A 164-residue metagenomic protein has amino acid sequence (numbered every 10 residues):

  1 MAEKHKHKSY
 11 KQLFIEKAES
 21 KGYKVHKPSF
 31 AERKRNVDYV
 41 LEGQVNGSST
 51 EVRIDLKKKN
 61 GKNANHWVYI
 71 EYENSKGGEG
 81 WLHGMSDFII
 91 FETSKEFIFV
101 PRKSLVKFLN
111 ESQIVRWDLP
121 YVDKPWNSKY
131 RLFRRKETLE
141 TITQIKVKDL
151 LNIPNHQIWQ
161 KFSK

Functional and structural regions predicted by a protein language model:
M1-R33, V45, N60-H66: Acidic-basic catalytic patches of nuclease active cores, encompassing PD-(D/E)XK and other metal-cofactor nuclease
F30-R35, W81-H83: A short catalytic or substrate-binding loop motif that flags glycine-/basic-rich loops and adjacent residues that bind
N36, E51, S86: Extracellular structured ligand-interaction cores
Y39-G43, G47-A64: Conserved catalytic cores of phosphodiester-cleaving nucleases, focusing on short active-site segments
K57-S104: Catalytic cores of nucleic-acid endonucleases
K95-K164: Non-catalytic C-terminal interaction segments of nucleic acid-processing enzymes
